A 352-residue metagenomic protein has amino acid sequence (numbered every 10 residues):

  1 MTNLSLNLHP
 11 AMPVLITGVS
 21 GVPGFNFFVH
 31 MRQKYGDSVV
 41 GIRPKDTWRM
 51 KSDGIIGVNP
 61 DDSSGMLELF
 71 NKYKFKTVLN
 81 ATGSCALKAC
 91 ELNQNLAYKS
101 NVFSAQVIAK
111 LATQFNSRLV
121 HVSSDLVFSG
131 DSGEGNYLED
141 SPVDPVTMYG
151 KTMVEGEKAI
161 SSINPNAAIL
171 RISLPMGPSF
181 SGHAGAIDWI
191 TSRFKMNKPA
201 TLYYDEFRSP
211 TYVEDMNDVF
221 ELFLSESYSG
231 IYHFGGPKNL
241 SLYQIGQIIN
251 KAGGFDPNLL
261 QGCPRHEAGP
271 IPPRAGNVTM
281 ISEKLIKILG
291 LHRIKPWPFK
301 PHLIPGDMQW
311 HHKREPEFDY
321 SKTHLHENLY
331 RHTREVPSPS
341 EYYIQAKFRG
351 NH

Functional and structural regions predicted by a protein language model:
A11-K34: N-terminal Rossmann NAD(P)H-binding glycine-rich loop of SDR-like oxidoreductase domains
W48-D62: Rossmann-fold cofactor-recognition segment
V58-S100: NAD(P)H-binding glycine-rich loop region in Rossmannoid oxidoreductase-like domains and their noncatalytic homologs
L92-V120: NAD(P)-cofactor binding segment of oxidoreductase domains
K99, F103-S104, V127-L170, L174-G177: Catalytic helix-loop patch of NAD(P)-dependent Rossmann-fold dehydrogenases
K158-R208, D215: NAD(P)-dependent short-chain dehydrogenase/reductase
L202-F207, Y232-L240, I288: Glycine-rich Rossmann NAD(P)(H)-binding loop
V219, E226-P272, G276-N277, E283 (+1 more regions): Mid/C-terminal beta-alpha module of Rossmann-like enzyme folds, strongest in SDR-family dehydrogenases/epimerases
